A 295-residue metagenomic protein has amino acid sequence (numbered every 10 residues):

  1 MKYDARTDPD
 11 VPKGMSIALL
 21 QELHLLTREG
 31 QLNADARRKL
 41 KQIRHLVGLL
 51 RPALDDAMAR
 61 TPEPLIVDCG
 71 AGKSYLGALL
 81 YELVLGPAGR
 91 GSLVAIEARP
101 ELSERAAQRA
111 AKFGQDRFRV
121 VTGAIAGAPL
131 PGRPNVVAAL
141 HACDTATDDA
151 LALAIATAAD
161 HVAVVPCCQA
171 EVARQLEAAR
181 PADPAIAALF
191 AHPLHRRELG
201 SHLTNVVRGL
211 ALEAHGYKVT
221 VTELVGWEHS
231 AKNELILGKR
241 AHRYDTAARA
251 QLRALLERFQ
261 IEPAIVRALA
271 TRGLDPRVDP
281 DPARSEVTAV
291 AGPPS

Functional and structural regions predicted by a protein language model:
M1-Q21, R28-E29, N33-R37, R44 (+2 more regions): Class I S-adenosyl-L-methionine
Q42-P62: Conserved alpha-helix/loop element of class I SAM-dependent methyltransferases that forms part of the SAM/SAH-binding
V47-L50, Y81, V94: Active-site cores of enzymes that catalyze phosphoryl transfer or operate on phosphate-rich substrates
P62-G72: Conserved class I S-adenosyl-L-methionine
E63, R90, P134: Phosphate-coordination loops involved in phosphoryl transfer and adenosine-cofactor binding
V67, V94, V121: Conserved Rossmann-like nucleotide-binding pocket used by diverse enzymes that bind dinucleotide cofactors
K73-A88: Conserved SAM-binding loop of SAM-dependent methyltransferases across substrates and taxa, primarily the Class I
G91-E97: Conserved SAM-binding motif I beta-strand of class I
